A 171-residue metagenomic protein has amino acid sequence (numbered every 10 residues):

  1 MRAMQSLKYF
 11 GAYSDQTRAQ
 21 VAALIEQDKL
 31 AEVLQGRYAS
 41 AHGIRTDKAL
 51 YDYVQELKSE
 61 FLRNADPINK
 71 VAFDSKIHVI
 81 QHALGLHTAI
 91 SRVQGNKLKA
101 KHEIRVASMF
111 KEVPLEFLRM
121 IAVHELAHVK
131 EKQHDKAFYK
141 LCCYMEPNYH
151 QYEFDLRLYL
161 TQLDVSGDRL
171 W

Functional and structural regions predicted by a protein language model:
M1-R119, V129-W171: Active-site-proximal or metal-binding-adjacent scaffold patches in catalytic folds
A122: Histidine-centered acyl-transfer/condensation active-site motif and its immediate structural neighborhood
E125: Walker B catalytic acidic pair
